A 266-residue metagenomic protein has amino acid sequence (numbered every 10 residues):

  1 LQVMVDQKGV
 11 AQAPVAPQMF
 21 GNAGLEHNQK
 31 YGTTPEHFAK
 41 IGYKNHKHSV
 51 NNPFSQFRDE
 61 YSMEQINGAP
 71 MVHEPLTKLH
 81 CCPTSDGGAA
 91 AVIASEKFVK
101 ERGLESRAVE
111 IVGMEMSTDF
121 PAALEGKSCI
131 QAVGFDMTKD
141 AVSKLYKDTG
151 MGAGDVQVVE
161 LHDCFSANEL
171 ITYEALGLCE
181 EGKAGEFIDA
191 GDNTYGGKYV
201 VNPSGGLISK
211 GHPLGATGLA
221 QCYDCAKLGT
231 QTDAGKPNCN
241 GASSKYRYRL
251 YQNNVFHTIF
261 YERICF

Functional and structural regions predicted by a protein language model:
L1-Y31: Flexible glycine-/small-residue-enriched beta->alpha junction loops that bind anionic phosphate/pyrophosphate groups
V3, K40, M71-D140, K144 (+4 more regions): Condensing-enzyme catalytic core mediating Claisen C-C bond formation in acyl metabolism
F20-G24, S95, V133-T149, D224-T230: Short, well-ordered amphipathic alpha-helical segments that serve as non-catalytic structural scaffolds within diverse
E36-H37, G152-Q157, E181: Short acidic capping loops at alpha-helix termini that bridge into adjacent secondary structure
G42, H46-Q56, D119-L124, F165-I171 (+2 more regions): Acyl-CoA/ACP chain-elongation machinery
P121-K127, D163-E186, P213-G215, V255-H257: Short glycine/threonine-rich loop-to-helix capping motif typified by GTGT followed within a few residues by an Asp-Pro
Q131-S166, A175, L207-K210: Extended C-terminal subregions enriched in glycine
A184, Y223, K227, T232-N238: Intrinsically disordered, low-complexity Ser/Thr/Pro/Gly-rich interaction regions that scaffold/cooperate
